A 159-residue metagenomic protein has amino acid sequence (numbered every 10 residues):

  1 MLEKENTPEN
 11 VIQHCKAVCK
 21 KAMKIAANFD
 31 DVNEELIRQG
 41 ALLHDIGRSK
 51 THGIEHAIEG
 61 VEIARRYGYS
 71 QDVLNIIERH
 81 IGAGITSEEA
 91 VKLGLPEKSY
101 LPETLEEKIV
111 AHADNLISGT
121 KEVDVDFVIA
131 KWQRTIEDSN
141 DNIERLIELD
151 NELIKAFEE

Functional and structural regions predicted by a protein language model:
M1-H14, L43-R48: Active-site flanking loop/helix segments enriched in acidic
K4, K20, G82-I85: Metal-centered catalytic cores of metalloenzymes
T7, K24-A27, S118, N151: Generic secondary-structure signature for well-ordered alpha-helical cores
H14-K21, I58: Conserved, hydrophobic alpha-helical core segments of structured domains
A26-W132: Divalent metal-dependent catalytic cores for phosphoryl transfer on phosphate-bearing substrates
T135-E159: Charged phosphate-binding loop/patch that engages nucleotide di/tri-phosphates or the phosphate backbone of nucleic
